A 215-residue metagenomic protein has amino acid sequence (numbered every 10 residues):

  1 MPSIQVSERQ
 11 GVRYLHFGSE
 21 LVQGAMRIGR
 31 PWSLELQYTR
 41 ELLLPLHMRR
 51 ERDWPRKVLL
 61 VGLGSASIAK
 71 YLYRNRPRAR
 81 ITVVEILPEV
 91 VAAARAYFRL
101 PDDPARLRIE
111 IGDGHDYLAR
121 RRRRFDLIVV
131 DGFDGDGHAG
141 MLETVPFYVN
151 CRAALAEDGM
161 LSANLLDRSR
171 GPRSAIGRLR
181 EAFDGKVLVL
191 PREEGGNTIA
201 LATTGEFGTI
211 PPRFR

Functional and structural regions predicted by a protein language model:
M1, I28, V58, S67 (+3 more regions): Residue-level detector of functional hotspots within protein domains
M1-Y14, V22-P31, L36-R40, L44-M48 (+3 more regions): SAM/dcSAM-binding transferase cores
R27-I28, N75-R76, M160-L161: A short, structure-level motif marking secondary-structure boundaries and short turns
S33-E157, G195: The AdoMet/dcAdoMet-binding core of the Class I SAM-like
A139, V145-P211: C-terminal substrate-binding/active-site "lid" region of AdoMet-derived donor-dependent transferases
